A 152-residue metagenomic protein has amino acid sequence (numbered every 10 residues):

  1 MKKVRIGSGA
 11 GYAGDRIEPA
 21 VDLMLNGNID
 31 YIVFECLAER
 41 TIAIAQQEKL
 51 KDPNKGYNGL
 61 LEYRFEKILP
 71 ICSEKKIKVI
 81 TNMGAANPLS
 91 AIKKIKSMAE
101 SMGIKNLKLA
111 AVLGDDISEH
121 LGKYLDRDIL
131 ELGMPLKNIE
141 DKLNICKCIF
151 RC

Functional and structural regions predicted by a protein language model:
M1-R127, E140-K142, K147-I149: Metallocofactor- and cofactor-centric catalytic cores in central/energy metabolism, strongly enriched
R127-G133: Surface-exposed loop and adjacent secondary-structure segments within mature catalytic domains
C152: Conserved glycosyltransferase catalytic-site signature
